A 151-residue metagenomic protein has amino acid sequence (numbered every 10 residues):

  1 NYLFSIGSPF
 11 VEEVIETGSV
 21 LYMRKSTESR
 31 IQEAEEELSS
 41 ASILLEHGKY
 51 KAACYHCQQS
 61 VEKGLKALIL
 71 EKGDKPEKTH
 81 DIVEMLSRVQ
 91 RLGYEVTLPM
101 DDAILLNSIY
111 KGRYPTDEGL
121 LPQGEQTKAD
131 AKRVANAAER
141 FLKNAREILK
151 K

Functional and structural regions predicted by a protein language model:
Y2-K151: Terminal alpha-helical segments
